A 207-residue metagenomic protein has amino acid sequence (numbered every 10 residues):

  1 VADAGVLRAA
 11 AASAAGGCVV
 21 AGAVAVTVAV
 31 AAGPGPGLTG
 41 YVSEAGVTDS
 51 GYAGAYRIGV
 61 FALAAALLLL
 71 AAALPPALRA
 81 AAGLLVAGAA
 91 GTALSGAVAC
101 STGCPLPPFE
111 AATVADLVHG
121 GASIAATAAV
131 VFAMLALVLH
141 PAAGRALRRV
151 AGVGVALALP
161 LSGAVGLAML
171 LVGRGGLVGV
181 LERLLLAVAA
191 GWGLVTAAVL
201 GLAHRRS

Functional and structural regions predicted by a protein language model:
D3-Y41, A45, D49-A203: Hydrophobic, aromatic-enriched alpha-helical segments typical of multi-pass transmembrane helices
R205-S207: Short, highly charged, low-complexity non-transmembrane loops/tails of multi-pass membrane proteins
